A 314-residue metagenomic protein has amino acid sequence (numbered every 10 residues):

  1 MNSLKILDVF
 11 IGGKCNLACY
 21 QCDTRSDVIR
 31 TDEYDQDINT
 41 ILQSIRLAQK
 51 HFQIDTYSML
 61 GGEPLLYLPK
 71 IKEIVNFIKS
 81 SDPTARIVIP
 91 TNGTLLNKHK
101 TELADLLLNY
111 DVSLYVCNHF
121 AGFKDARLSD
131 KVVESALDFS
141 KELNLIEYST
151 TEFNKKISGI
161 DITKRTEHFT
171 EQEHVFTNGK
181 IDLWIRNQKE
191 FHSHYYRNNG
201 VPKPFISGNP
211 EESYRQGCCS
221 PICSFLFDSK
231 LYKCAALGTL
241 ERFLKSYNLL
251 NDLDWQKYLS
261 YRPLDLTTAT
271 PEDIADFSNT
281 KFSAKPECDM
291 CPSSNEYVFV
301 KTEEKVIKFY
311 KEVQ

Functional and structural regions predicted by a protein language model:
M1-T31, K50, Y261-T268, A284 (+2 more regions): N-terminal pre-core extensions flanking Radical SAM catalytic domains
S3-K189, H194-R215: Conserved glycine-rich "GG(E/T)P / GGGxP" loop and the immediately following alpha-helix in the radical SAM core
I6, D111, S220-P221, K285: Extracellular structured ligand-interaction cores
C15, C19-C22, C218, C223 (+2 more regions): Short cysteine clusters
N39-A48, L250-N251, I307-Q314: Short microdomains enriched in Cys/His and/or Lys/Arg
F176-N178, L183-H194, A236-V298: C-terminal accessory region of radical SAM enzymes
L226: Short, acidic, Ser/Thr-enriched surface-loop or helix-capping motifs
K230-Y232: Hydrophobic "anchor" residues
